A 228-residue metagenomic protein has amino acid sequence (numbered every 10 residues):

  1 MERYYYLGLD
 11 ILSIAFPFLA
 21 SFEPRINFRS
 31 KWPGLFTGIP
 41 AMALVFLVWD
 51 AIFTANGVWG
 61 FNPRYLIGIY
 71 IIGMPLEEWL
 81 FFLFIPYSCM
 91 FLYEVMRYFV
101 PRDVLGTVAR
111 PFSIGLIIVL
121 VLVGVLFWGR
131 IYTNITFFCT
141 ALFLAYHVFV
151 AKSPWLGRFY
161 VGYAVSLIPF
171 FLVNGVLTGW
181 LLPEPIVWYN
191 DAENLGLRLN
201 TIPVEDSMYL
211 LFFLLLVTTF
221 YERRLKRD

Functional and structural regions predicted by a protein language model:
L9-P17, E77-E94, C139-L144, E205-Y221: Hydrophobic cores of alpha-helical transmembrane segments in multi-pass inner/ER membrane proteins, independent
I14-F16, I114-G124, T140-H147: Hydrophobic, membrane-inserted alpha-helices
P17-F22, T140-R158: Alpha-helical transmembrane segments in multipass membrane proteins, preferentially the mid-helix core
L19-S30, F127-G129, A151: Short, hydrophobic transmembrane alpha-helix segments
G38-N56: A generic, lipid-embedded transmembrane alpha helix
M42-L47, I117-V125, S166-G175: Aromatic-anchored segments of alpha-helical transmembrane domains
L66-L80, E193-S207: Short aromatic-rich membrane-water interface segments that cap or initiate transmembrane helices in multi-pass membrane
P169-W188: Juxtamembrane non-transmembrane "cap" segments at the membrane-aqueous interface of multi-pass membrane proteins
